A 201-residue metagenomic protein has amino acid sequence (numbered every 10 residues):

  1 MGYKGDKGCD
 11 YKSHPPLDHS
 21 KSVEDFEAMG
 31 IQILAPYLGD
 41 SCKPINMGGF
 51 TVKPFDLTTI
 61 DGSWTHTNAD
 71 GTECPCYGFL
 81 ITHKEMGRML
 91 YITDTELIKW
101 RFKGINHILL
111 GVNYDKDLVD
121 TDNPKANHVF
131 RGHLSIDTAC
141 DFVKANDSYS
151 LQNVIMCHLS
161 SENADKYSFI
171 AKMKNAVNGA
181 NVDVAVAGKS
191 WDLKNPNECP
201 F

Functional and structural regions predicted by a protein language model:
M1-N46, T58: Active-site HxH/HxHxD metal-binding segment of metal-dependent hydrolases
G2, P15-K21, K43, L97-W100 (+2 more regions): Active-site environment of divalent metal-dependent phosphoester hydrolases
C9, G87-M89, H107, N153: Structural motif
D25, I92, A164-K166, W191-N195: Extended recognition/assembly regions associated with phosphoester-bond processing machinery
I33, V52, V182-V184: Generic structural signal for residues in well-ordered beta-strands
L38-G104, L193-F201: Core dinuclear metal-dependent hydrolase active-site scaffold
R101-A187: Cap/insert and terminal regions of metallo-dependent hydrolase folds
G179-F201: Short, basic/aromatic-enriched C-terminal tail that caps enzymatic domains
